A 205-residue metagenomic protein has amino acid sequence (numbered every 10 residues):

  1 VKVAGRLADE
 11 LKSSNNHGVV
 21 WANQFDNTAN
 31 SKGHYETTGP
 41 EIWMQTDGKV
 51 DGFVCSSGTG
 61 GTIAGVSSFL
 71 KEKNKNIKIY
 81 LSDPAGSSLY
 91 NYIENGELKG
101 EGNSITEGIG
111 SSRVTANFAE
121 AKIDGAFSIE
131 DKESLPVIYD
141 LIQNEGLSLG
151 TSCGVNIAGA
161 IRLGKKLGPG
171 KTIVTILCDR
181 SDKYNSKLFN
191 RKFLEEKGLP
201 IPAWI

Functional and structural regions predicted by a protein language model:
V1, G5, L11, G18 (+2 more regions): Active-site/ligand-binding loops adjacent to catalytic centers
K2-Q24, S148-T151, V155-T172: Structural signature of the thiamine diphosphate
N15-G58, V66-S68, E120-D124, S128-L147: Active-site/ligand-binding-proximal alpha/beta "capping" segment
A22-F25, S56, L81-D83, V174-C178: Short beta-strand segments
K32-E36, A64-F69, Y90-E94, N185-F189: Short acidic, glycine/serine/threonine-rich loops at helix termini
S56-S67, L89, S152-A160: Short glycine/serine/threonine-rich phosphate/pyrophosphate-binding segments that cradle anionic phosphate groups
S67-N74, G164: Surface-exposed amphipathic alpha-helices with a cationic face
A158-I205: Phosphate-binding loop/pocket of nucleotide- and phosphate-handling active sites
